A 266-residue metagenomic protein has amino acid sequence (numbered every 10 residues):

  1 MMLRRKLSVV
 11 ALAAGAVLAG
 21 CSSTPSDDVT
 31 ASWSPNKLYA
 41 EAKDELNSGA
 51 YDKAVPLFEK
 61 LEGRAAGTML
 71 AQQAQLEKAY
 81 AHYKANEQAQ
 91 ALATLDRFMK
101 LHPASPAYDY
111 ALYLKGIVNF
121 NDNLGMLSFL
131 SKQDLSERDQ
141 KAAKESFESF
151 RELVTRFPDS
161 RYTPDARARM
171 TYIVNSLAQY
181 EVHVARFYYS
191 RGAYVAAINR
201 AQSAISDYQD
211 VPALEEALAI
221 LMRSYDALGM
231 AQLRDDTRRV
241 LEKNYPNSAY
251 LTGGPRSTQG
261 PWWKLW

Functional and structural regions predicted by a protein language model:
M2-S8, C21-W266: Acidic, polar-rich low-complexity tracts and alpha-helical solenoid repeat scaffolds
V9-G15: Sec-dependent N-terminal signal peptides
